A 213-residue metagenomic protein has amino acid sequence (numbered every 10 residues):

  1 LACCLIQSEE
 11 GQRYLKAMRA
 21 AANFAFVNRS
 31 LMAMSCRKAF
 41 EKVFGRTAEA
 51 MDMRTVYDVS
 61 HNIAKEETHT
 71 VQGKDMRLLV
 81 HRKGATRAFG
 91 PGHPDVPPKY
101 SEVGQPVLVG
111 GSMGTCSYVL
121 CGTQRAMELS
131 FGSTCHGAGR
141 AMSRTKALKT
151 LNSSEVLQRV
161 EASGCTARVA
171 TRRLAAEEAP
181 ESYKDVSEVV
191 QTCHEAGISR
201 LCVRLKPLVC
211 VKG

Functional and structural regions predicted by a protein language model:
L1-G213: Domain-length cofactor-binding catalytic modules of enzymes
